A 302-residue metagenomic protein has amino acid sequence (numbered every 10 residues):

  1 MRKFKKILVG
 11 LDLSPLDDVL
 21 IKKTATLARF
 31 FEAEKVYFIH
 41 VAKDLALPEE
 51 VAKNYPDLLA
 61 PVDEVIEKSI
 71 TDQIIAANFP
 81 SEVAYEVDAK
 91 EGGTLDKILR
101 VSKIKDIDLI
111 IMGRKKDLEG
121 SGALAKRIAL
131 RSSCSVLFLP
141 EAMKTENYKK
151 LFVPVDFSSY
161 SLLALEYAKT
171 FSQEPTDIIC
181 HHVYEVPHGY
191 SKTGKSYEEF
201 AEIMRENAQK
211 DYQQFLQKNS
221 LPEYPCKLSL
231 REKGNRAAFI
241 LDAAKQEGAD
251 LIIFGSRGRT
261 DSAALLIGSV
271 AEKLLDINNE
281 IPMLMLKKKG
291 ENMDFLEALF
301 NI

Functional and structural regions predicted by a protein language model:
M1-P56, K150-E198, L221, I277-N278 (+1 more regions): Small/aliphatic-rich secondary-structure junction motif
M1-R2, P56-D57, I75-I110, L118 (+3 more regions): Structural beta-alpha unit
K3, F30, K97-K144, K245-D294: Gly/Ser-rich helix-loop-strand patches that form or flank binding pockets for ribonucleotide-derived cofactors
A25, I75, K126, E166 (+3 more regions): Active-site phosphate/pyrophosphate- and oxyanion-stabilizing loops and adjacent acidic/basic residues in soluble
E34, V83-Y85, C134, T176 (+2 more regions): A structural micro-motif
Y37-I39, E86-K90, L137, I179 (+2 more regions): General small-molecule cofactor/ligand-binding pocket signal
P56-K68, E198-A208: A short acidic, glycine-rich active-site loop that binds or catalyzes chemistry on phosphate/adenosine moieties
V183-E223, K227-S229: Glycine-rich phosphate/pyrophosphate-binding loop and the adjoining helix
